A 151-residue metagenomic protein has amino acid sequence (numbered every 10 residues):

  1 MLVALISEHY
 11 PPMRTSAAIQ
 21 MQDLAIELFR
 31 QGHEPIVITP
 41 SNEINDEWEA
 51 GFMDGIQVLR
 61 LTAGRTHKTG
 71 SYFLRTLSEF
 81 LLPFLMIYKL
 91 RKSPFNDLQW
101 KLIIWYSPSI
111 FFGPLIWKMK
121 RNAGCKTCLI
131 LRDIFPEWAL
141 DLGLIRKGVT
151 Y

Functional and structural regions predicted by a protein language model:
M1-Q57: N-terminal subdomain of nucleotide-sugar transferases
E8-Y10, S107-S109, L131-F135: Histidine-centered beta-alpha loop that forms part of the nucleotide-sugar donor binding/catalytic region in diverse
M13, N45, K68, E137-W138: Generic structural signal for helix capping and beta-alpha/helix-loop junctions
Q31, M119-C125: Helix C-cap/helix->beta junction micro-motif
V37-S93, D97: A conserved catalytic-core segment of Leloir-type glycosyltransferases
I44-N45, F111-P114: Short, well-ordered alpha-helical microsegments
Q57, L90-F112, C125-I130: Short N-terminal targeting/anchoring amphipathic segment
A123-C128, P136-Y151: Nucleotide-sugar donor phosphate/pyrophosphate-binding loop at the beta->alpha transition of glycosyltransferases
